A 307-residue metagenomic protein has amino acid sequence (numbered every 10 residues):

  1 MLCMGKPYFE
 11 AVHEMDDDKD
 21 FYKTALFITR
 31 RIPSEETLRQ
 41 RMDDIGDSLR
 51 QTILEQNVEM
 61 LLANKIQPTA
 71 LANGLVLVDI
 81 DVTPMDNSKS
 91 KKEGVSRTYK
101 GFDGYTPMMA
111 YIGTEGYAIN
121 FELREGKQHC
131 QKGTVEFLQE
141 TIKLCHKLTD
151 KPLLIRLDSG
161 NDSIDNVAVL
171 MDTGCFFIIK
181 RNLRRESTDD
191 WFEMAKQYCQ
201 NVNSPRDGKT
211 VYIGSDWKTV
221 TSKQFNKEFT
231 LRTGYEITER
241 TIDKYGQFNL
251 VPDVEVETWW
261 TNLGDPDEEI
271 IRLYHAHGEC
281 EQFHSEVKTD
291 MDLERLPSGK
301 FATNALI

Functional and structural regions predicted by a protein language model:
Y8-L26: DNA-recognition alpha helix
V12, S34, L38, G74-P84 (+5 more regions): Short, conserved catalytic/metal-binding motifs centered on acidic residues
A25-D44: Major-groove recognition helix of helix-turn-helix-like DNA-binding domains
R39-A110: Active-site-proximal, Lys/Arg-enriched surface segment that forms a nucleic-acid-binding/basic interface patch
T98-L148, E255-E257: Electropositive, glycine- and tryptophan-enriched low-complexity nucleic-acid-binding patches
I155-S163, L183-R185, A302: Acidic, metal-coordinating catalytic cores used for nucleic-acid/nucleotide bond scission and strand-transfer chemistry
F176-S285, T289: An anionic, glycine-rich sequence signature occurring as long contiguous blocks
D267-Y274, D290-L306: Short, solvent-exposed helix-loop connector elements
